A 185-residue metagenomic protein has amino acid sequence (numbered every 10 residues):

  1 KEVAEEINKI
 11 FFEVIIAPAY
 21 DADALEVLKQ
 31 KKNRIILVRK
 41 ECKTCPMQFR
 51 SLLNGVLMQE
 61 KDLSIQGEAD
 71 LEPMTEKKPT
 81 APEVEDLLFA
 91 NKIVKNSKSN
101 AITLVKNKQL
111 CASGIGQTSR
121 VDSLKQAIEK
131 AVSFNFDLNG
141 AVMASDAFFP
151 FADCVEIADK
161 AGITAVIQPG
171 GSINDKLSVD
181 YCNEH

Functional and structural regions predicted by a protein language model:
K1-H185: ATP-dependent carboxylate/acyl-activation modules
